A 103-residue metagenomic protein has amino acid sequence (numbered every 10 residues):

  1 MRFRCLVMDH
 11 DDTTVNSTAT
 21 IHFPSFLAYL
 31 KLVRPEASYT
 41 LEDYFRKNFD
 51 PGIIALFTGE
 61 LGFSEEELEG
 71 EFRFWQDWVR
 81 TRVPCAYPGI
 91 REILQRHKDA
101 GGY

Functional and structural regions predicted by a protein language model:
R2-E92, R96, A100: N-terminal helical cap/lid subdomain that shapes the substrate entry/recognition surface in HAD-like hydrolases
